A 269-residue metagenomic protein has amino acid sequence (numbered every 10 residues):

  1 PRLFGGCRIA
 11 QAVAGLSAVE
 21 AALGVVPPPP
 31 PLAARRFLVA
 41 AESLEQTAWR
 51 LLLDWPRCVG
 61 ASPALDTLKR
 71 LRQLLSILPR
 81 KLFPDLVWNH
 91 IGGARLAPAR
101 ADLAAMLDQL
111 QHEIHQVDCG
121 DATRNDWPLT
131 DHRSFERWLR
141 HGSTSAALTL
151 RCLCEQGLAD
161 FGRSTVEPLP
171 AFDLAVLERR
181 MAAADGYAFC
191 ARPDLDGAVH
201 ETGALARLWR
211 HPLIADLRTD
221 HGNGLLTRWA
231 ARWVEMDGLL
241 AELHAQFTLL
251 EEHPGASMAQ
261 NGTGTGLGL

Functional and structural regions predicted by a protein language model:
P1-L269: Active-site bordering "gate/hinge" segments that shape substrate access to catalytic or cofactor-binding pockets
